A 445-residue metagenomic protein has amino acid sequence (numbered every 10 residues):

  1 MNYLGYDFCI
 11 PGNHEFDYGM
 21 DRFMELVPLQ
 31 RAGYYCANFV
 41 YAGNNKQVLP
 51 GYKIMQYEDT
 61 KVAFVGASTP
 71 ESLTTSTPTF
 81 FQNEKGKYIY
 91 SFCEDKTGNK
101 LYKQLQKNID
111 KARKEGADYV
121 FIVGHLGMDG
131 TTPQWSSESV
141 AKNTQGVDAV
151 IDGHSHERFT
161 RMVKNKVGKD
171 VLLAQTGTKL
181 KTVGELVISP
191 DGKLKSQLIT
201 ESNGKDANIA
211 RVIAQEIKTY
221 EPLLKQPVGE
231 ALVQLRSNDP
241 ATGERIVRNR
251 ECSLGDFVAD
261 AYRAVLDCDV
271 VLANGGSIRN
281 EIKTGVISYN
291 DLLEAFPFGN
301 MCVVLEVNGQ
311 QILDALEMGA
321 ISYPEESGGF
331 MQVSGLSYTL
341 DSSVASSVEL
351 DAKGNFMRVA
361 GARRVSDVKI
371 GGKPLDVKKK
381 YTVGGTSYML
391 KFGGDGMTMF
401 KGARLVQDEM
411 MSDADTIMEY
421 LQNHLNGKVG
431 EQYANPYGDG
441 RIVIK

Functional and structural regions predicted by a protein language model:
M1-K205, N249-A261, V271, I321-Y323 (+2 more regions): Acidic, metal/ion-coordinating pockets
S72, P78-F92, K100, K166 (+1 more regions): Catalytic centers of hydrolytic enzymes
